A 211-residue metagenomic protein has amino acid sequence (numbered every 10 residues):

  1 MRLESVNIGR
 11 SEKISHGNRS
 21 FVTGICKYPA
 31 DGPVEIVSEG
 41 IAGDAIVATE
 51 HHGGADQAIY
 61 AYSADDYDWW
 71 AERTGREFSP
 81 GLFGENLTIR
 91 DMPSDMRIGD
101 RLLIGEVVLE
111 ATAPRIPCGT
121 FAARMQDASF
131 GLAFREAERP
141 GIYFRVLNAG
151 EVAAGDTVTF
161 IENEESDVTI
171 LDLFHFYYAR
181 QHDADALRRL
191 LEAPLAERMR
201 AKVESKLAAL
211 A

Functional and structural regions predicted by a protein language model:
M1-A122, S129-F130, E162-A211: Electropositive, beta-rich accessory/interaction domains or terminal extensions that provide binding surfaces
G99, A149, A154-G155: Loop/turn positions that initiate beta-strands
A128-L147: A mid-sequence, solvent-exposed acidic-amphipathic segment
P140-Y143, G155, I170: Hydrophobic, well-ordered secondary-structure segments
V158-F160: Hydrophobic beta-sheet segments that form the core/acyl-binding groove of ACP/CoA-dependent acyl-chain-processing
